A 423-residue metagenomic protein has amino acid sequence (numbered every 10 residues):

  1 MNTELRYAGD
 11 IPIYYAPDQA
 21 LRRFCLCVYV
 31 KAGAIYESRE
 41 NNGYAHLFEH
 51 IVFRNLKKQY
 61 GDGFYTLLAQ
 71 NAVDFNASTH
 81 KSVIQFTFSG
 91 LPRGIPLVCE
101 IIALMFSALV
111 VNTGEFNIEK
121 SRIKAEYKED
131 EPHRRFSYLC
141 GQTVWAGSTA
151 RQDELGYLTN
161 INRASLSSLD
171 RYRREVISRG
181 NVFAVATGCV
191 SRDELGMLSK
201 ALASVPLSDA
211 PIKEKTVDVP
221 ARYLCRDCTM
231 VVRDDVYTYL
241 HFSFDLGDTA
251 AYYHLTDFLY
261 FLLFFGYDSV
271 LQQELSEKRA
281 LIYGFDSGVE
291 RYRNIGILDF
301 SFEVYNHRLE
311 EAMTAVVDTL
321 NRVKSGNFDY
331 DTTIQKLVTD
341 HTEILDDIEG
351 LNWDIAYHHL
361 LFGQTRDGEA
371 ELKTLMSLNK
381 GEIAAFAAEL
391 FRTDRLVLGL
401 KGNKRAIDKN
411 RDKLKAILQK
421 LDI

Functional and structural regions predicted by a protein language model:
M1-G63, D170-E274, M313, V317 (+1 more regions): His/Glu-rich zincin catalytic helix
Y60-K213, L246-G247, E277-I423: Charge-rich, well-structured scaffold segments of protease-associated domains
